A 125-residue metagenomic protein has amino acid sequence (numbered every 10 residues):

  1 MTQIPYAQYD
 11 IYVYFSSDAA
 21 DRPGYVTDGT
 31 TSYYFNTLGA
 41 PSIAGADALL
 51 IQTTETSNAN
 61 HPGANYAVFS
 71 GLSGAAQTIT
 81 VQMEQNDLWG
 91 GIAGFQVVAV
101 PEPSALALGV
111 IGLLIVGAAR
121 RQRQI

Functional and structural regions predicted by a protein language model:
M1-T2, V81: Generic recognition of long tandem-repeat/solenoid scaffolds
T2-Q3, G71: Short, flexible loop/turn segments at beta-strand junctions in immunoglobulin-like and fibronectin type III
Q3-I4, V100: Hydrophobic beta-strand core residues of beta-sandwich domains
I4-Y14: A short tyrosine-centered beta-strand micro-motif
S16-A99: Contiguous ligand/interfacial binding patches
E102-R120: A short, hydrophobic C-terminal helix/tail in secreted or cell-surface proteins
Q122-I125: Short, charged juxtamembrane terminal tails flanking transmembrane helices
